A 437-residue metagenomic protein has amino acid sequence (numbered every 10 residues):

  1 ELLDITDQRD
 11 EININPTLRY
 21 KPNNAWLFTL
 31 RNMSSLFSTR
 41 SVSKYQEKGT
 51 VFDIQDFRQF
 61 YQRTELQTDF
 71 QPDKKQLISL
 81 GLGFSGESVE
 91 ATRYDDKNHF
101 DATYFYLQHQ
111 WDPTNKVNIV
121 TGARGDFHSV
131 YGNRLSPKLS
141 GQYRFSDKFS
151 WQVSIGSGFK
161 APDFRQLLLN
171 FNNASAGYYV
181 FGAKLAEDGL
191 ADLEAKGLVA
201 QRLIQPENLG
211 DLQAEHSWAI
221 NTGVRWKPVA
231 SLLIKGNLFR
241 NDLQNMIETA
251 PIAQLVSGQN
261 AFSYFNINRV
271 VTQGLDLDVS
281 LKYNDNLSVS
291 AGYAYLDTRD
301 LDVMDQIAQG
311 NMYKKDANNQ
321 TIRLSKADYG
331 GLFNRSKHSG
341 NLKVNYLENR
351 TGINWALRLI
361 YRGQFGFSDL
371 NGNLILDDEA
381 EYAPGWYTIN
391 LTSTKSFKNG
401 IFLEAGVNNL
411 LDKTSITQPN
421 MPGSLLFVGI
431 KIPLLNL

Functional and structural regions predicted by a protein language model:
E1-Y131, R144-S146, L232-L238, S290 (+1 more regions): Face-selective signature of the C-terminal outer-membrane beta-barrel domain
I14-Y20, T64-F70, L107-W111, L139-Y143 (+8 more regions): Residues on the lipid-exposed face of transmembrane beta-strands in outer-membrane beta-barrel proteins
K21-A25, Q71-K75, T114-K116, G132 (+10 more regions): Outer-membrane beta-barrel channels and translocator barrels
A25-M33, F37-S41, R144, K184-F262: Membrane-embedded beta-barrel scaffold of Gram-negative outer-membrane proteins
F28-N32, I78-L82, I119-T121, W151-V153 (+8 more regions): Transmembrane beta-strands of outer-membrane beta-barrel proteins
S34-S38, F84-E90, T103, A123-S129 (+9 more regions): Transmembrane beta-strands of outer-membrane beta-barrel pores
K74, K235-L243, Q259-S368, N399: Gram-negative outer-membrane beta-barrel transporters
G156, D328-L437: Conserved C-terminal beta-signal and adjacent last beta-strands/turns of outer-membrane beta-barrel proteins
